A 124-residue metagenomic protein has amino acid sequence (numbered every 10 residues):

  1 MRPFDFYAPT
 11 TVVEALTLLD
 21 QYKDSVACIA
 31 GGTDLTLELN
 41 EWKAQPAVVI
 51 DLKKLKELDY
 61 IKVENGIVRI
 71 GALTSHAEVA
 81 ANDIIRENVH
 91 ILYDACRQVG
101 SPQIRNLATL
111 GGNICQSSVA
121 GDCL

Functional and structural regions predicted by a protein language model:
M1-L124: C-terminal structural segment of proteins
